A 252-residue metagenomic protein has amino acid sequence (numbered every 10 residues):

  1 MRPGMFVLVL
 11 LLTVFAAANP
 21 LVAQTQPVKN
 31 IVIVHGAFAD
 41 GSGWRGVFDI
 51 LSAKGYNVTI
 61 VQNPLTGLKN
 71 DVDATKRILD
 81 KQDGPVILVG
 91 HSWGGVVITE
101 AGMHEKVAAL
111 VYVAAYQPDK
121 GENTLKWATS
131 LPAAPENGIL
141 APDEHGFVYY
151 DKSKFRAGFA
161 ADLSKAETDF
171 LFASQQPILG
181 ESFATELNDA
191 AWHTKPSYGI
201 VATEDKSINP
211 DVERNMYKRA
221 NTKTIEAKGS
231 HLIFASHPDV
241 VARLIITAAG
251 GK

Functional and structural regions predicted by a protein language model:
V7-A17: Bacterial N-terminal signal peptides
P27-L68: Conserved HGGG/HGGXW glycine-rich cap/lid loop of the alpha/beta-hydrolase fold
N70-V86: Conserved acidic catalytic loop of the alpha/beta-hydrolase fold
V89-G94, I98: Gly/Ala-rich beta-loop-alpha elbow adjacent to hydrolase catalytic centers
K106-V107, V111-K152, R156, L179 (+2 more regions): Flexible "cap/lid" loop of the alpha/beta hydrolase fold
F170-A191: Active-site nucleophile elbow and catalytic-triad environment of alpha/beta-hydrolase enzymes
G199-V201: Short beta-strand/loop motif that positions the catalytic acidic residue of the alpha/beta-hydrolase fold
T203-A235, A248: Conserved loop-alpha-helix segment in the C-terminal half of the alpha/beta-hydrolase fold that carries the catalytic
